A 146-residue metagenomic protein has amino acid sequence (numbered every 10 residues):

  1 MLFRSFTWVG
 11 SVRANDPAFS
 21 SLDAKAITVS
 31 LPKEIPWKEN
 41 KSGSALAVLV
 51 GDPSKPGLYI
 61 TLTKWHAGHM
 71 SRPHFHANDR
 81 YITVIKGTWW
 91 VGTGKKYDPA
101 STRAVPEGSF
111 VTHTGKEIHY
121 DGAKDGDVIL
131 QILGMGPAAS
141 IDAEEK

Functional and structural regions predicted by a protein language model:
M1-L2: Short, small-residue-biased leader/transition segments that mark boundaries at the very start of proteins
W8-A14: Sec/Tat signal peptide C-region and signal peptidase I cleavage site
A14-Y59, E145-K146: A short, N-terminal "cap"/entry segment at the start of jelly-roll beta-barrel domains of the cupin/DSBH fold
A26-T28, A100, Y120-K146: Double-stranded beta-helix
L46-L49, I60-P73: N-terminal post-signal-peptidase region of extra-cytosolic proteins
H66-H69, H76-K96: Glycine- and acidic-residue-biased ligand/ion/polar-headgroup-sensing regions
S71-P73, V91-G92, H113-T114, I118-K124: Short beta-strand His + acidic residue motifs that chelate non-heme Fe in jelly-roll/DSBH and cupin folds
K95-K116: Short acidic-glycine-tyrosine-enriched beta hairpin
